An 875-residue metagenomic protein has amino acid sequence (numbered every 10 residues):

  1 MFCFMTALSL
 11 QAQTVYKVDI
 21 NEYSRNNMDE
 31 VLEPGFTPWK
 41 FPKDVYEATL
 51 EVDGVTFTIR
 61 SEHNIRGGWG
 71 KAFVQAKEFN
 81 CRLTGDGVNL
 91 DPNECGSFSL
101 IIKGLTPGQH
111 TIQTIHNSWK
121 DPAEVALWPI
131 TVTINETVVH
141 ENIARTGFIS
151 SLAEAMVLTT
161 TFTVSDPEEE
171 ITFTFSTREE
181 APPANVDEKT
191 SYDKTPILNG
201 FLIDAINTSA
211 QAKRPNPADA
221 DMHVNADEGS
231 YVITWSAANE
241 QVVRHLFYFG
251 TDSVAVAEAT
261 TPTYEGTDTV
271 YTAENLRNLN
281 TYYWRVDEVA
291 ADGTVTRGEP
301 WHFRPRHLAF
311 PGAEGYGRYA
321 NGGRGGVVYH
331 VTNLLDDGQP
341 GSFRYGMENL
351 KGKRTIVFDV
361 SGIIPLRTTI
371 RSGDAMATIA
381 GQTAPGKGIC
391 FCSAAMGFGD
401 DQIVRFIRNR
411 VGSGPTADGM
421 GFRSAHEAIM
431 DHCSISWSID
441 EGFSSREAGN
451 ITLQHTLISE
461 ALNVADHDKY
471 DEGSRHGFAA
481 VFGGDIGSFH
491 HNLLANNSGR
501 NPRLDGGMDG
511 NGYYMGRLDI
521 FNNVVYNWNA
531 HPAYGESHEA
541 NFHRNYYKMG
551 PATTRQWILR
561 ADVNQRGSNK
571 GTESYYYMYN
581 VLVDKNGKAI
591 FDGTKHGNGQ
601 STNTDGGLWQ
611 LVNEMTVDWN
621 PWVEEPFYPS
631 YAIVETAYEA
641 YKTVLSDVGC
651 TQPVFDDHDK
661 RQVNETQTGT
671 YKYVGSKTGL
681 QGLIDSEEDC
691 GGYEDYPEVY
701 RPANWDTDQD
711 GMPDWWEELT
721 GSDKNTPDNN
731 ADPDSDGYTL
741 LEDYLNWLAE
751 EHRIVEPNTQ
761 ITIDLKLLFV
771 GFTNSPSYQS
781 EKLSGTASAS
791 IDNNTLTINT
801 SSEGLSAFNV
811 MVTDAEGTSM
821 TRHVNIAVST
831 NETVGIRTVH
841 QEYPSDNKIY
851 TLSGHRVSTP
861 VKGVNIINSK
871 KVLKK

Functional and structural regions predicted by a protein language model:
Q13-T208: Compositionally biased, intrinsically disordered or flexible polar/acidic segments
N207-P217, E751-P757, V828-S853: Residue-level detector of functionally pivotal "anchor" positions at catalytic/ligand-binding pockets or at interdomain
N278, V289-H307, M820: Extracellular fibronectin type III
R344-K351, I363-A380, K387-R405, V411-H426 (+1 more regions): Extracellular beta-strand-rich solenoid/capping regions of secreted or surface-exposed proteins that bind or remodel
M376, A380-G381, D400-V411, H426-W437 (+6 more regions): Right-handed parallel beta-helix
R503, M508, Y514-D689: Extracellular beta-rich repeat passengers
C690-R753: Extracellular calcium-associated, cysteine-rich motifs in secreted modular proteins
N758-I763, L767-T795, R822-V824: Surface-exposed or secretory-pathway low-complexity segments enriched in glycine-proline and Ser/Thr/acidic residues
